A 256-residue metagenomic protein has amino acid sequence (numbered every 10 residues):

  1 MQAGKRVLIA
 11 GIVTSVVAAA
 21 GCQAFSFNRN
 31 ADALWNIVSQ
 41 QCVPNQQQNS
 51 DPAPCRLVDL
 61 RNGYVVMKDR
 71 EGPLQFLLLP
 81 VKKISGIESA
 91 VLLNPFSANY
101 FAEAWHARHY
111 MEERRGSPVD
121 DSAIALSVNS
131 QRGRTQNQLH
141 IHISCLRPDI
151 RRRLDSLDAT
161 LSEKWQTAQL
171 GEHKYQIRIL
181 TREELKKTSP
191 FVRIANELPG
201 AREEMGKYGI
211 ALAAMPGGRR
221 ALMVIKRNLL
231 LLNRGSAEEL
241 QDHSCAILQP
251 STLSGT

Functional and structural regions predicted by a protein language model:
M1-I9: Bacterial N-terminal signal peptides that target proteins for export
A10-A19: Bacterial N-terminal signal peptides
C22-T256: HIT superfamily nucleotide-processing domains
